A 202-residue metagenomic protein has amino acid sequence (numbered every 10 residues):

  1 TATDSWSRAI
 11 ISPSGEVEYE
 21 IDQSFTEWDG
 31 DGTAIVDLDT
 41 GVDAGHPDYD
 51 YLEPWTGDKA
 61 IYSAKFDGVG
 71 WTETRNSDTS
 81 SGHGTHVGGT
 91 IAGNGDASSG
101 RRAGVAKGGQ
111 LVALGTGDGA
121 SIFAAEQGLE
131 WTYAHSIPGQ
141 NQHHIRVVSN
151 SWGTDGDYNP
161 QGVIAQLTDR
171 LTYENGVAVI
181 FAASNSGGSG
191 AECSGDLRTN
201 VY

Functional and structural regions predicted by a protein language model:
T1-E16, Q23-S24: Autoinhibitory propeptides
S12, G93-A97, A134: Short, well-ordered loop/turn and helix-capping segments at boundaries between secondary-structure elements and domains
E20, A124-W131, L167: Well-ordered alpha-helical segments embedded in enzymatic catalytic cores
I21-A124, Q140-V147, D157-P160, Y173-A178 (+2 more regions): Subtilisin-like serine protease catalytic core
D39, T168, S184: Active-site glycine-centered loops adjacent to acidic/histidine catalytic or metal-binding residues that shape
G128-H143: Short, well-structured alpha-helical segments in soluble
S149-S151, V179-S184: Active-site neighborhood of phospho(di)ester-bond hydrolases with catalytic His/Asp-centered motifs
Q161-A165: Charged helix-capping and loop-helix junction motifs
